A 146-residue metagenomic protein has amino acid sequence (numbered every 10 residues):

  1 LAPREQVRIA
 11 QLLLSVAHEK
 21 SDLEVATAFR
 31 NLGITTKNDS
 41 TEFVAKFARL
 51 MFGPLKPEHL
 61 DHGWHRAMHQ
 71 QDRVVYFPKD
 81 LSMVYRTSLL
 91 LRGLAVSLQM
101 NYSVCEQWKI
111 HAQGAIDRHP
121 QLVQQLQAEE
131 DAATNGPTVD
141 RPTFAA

Functional and structural regions predicted by a protein language model:
L1-A146: Helix-rich C-lobe and terminal helical cap/extension of kinase-like folds
